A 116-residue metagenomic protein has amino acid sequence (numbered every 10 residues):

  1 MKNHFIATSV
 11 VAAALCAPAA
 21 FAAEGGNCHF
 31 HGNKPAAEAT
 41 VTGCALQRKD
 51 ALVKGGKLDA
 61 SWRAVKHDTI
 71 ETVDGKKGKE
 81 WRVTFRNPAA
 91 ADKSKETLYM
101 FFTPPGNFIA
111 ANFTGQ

Functional and structural regions predicted by a protein language model:
M1-S9: Bacterial N-terminal signal peptides that target proteins for export
A17-A19: N-terminal signal peptide c-region/cleavage motif recognized by signal peptidases
G26-T72: Short, non-transmembrane alpha-helical segments in secretory-pathway proteins
A60-P105: Exposed beta-strand-loop-beta-strand "reactive/processing" segments of non-cytosolic proteins
T103-Q116: Short, low-complexity, Pro/Ser/Thr/Gly-rich segments in the mature regions of secreted, periplasmic
